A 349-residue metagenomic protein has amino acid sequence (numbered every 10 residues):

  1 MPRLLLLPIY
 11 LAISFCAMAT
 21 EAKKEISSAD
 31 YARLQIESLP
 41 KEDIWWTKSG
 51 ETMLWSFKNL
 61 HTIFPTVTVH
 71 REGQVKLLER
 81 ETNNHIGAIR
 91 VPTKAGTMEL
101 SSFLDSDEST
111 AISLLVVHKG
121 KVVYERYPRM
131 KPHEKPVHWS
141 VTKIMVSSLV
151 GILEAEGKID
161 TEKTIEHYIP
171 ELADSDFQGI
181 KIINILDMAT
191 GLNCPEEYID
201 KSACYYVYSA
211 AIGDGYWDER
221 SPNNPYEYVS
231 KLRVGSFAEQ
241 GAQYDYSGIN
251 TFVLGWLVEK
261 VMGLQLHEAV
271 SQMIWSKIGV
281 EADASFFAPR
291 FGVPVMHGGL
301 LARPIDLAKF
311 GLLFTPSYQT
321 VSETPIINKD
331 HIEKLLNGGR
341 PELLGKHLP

Functional and structural regions predicted by a protein language model:
M1-L6: Bacterial N-terminal signal peptides that target proteins for export
L7-S14: Bacterial N-terminal signal peptides
A17-M130, I159, D187, G191 (+1 more regions): N-terminal leader/targeting segments and the immediately adjacent pre-domain N-terminus
D105-L114, P128-K158, E162-D176, I180 (+2 more regions): Short active-site loop at a secondary-structure junction that contains or immediately precedes the catalytic residue(s)
G120, V137-T161, I185, L254-V258 (+1 more regions): Active-site SXXK
K121-E125, E166-H167, K201-E239, Q265-D283: Short, charged, amphipathic alpha-helices and their helix-cap/turn boundaries
A155-E197, G235, V261-H297, A302: Active-site helix/loop module of the DD-peptidase/beta-lactamase fold, centered on the serine-lysine SxxK catalytic
A242-Y244, M262, E268, E281-P349: Penicillin-binding protein/beta-lactamase superfamily catalytic region
